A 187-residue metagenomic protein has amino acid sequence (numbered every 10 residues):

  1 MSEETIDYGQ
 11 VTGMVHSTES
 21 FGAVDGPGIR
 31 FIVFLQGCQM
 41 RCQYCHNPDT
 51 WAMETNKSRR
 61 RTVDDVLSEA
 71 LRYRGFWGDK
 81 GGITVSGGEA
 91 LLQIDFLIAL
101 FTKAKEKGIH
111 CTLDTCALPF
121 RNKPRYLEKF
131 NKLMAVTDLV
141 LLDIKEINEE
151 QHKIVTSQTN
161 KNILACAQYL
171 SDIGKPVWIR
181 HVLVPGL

Functional and structural regions predicted by a protein language model:
M1-D7, G13, S58-R60, K153 (+1 more regions): Radical SAM enzyme [4Fe-4S]-AdoMet core and its adjacent flexible, acidic and glycine-rich loops/tails across
M1-L35, Q39-T55, R72-D79: N-terminal [4Fe-4S]-dependent radical SAM core
G9-M14, T62-D64, L118-F120: A short linear-motif detector with a strong N-terminal bias
F31, R59, A90: Residues that recognize and position ribonucleotide moieties
D49-K57, K153-T159: Short glycine-enriched, charge-decorated loop/helix-capping segments at active-site entrances that position
N56-S68: Short cysteine/histidine-rich metal-coordination sites, predominantly Zn2+-binding motifs
L67, L71-G75, D79-G82, G87 (+1 more regions): Conserved AdoMet/S-adenosylmethionine-binding subsite of the radical SAM
